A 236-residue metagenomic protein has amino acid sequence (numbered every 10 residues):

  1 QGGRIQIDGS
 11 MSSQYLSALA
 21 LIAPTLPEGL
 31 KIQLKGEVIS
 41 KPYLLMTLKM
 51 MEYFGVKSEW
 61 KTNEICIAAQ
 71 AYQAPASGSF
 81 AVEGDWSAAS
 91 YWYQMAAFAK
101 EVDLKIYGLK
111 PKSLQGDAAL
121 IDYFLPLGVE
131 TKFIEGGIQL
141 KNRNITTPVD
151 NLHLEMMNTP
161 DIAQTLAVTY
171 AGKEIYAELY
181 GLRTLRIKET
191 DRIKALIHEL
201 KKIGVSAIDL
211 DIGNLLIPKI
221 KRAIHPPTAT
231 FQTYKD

Functional and structural regions predicted by a protein language model:
Q1-D236: Short, structured segments at the rim of ligand-binding sites
